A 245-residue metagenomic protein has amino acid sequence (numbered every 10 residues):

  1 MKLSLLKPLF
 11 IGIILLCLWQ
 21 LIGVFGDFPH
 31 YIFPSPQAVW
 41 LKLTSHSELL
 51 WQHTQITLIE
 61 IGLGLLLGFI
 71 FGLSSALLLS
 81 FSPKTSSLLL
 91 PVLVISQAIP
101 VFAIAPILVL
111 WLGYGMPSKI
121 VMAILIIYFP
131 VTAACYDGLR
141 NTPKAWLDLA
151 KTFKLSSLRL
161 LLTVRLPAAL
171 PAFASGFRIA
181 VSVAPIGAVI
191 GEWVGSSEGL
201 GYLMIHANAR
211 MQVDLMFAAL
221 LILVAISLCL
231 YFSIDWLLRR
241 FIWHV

Functional and structural regions predicted by a protein language model:
L3-F25: N-terminal signal-anchor transmembrane alpha helix
F25-L67: Periplasmic/extracellular loop-to-transmembrane helix junction in inner-membrane transport proteins
G64-L93, L110: Transmembrane-helix boundary motif in ABC transporter permease subunits
P83, R140, P171, S175 (+1 more regions): C-terminal transmembrane helix and the adjacent membrane-cytosol boundary/short C-terminal tail of inner/organellar
V94-P130, D137-G138: Generic hydrophobic transmembrane alpha-helix motif, especially the helices
L110, I186-I222, I242-V245: Glycine-rich helix-loop "coupling/hinge" segments at transmembrane-helix boundaries in multipass transporters
V121, L125, L158-G191, I234: Transmembrane alpha-helices
L139-T142, L149-A169, A209: Short helix-to-coil transition segments within interhelical loops that connect adjacent transmembrane helices
